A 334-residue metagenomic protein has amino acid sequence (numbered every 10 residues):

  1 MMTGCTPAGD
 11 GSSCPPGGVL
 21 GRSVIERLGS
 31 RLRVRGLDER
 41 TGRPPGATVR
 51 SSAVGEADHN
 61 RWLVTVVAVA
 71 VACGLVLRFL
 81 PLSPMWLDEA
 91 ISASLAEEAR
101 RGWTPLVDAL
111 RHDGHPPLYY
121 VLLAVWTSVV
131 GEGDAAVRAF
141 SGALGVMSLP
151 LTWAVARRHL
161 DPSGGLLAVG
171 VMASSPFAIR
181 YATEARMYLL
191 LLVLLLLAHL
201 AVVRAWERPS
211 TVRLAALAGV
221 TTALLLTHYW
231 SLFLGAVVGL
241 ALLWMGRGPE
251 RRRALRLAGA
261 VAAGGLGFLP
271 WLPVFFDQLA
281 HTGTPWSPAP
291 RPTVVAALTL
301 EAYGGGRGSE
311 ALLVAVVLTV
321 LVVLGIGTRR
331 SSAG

Functional and structural regions predicted by a protein language model:
M1-C14: Extreme N-terminal basic, low-complexity initiation segments that serve as generic localization/processing leaders
C5, G17-L75, R157, G327: Start-transfer (signal-anchor) and selected internal transmembrane alpha helices of multi-pass inner/ER membrane
E56-G334: Terminal, non-globular segments
